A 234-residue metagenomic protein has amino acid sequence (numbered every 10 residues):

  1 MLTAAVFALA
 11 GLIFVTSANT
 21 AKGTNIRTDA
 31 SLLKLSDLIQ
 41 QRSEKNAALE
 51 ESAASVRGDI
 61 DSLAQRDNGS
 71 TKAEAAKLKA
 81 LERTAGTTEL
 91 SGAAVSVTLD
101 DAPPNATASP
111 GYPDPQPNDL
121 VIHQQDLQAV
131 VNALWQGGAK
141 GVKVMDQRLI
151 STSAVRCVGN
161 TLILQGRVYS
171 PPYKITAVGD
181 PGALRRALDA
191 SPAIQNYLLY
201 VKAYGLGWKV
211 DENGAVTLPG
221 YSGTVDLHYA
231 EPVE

Functional and structural regions predicted by a protein language model:
M1-E234: Core subunits and conserved enzymes of cellular information-processing and envelope-translocation systems across
